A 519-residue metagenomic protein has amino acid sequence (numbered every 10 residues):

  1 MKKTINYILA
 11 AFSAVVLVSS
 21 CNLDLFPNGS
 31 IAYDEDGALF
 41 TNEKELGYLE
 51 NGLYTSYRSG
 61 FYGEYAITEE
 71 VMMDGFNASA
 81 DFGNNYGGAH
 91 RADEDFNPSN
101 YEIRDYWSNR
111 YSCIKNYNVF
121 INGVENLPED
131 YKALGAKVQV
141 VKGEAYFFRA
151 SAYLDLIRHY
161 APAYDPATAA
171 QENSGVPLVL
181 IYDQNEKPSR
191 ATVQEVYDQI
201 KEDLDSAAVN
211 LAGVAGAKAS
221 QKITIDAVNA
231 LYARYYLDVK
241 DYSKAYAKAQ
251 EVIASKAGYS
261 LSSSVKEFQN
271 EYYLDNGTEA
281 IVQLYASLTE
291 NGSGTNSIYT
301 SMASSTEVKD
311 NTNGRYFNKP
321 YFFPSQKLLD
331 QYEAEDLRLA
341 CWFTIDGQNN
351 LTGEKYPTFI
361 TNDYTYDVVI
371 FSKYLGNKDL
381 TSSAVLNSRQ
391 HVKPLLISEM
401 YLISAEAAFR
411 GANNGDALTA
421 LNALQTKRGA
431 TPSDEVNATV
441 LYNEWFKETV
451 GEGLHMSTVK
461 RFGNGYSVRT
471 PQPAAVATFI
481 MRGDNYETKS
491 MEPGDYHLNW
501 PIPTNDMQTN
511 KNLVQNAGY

Functional and structural regions predicted by a protein language model:
M1-S19: Sec-dependent bacterial lipoprotein signal peptides
C21-M72, K319-Y321, L328-A334, G453 (+1 more regions): Membrane-proximal, proline-rich intrinsically disordered regions
D36-G37, E64-F82, A161-E172, G213-T300 (+1 more regions): Short, surface-exposed recognition loops and adjoining beta-strand edges that mediate ligand/DNA contacts, enriched
Y48, K244-V392, I397, E448 (+6 more regions): Hydrophobic-face positions in mid-chain alpha helices that act as interaction patches
Y86-Y160, A191, V209-L211, N387-V392 (+1 more regions): Conserved, well-structured interaction surfaces
I114-Y117, Y197, L204, A249 (+2 more regions): Inward-facing hydrophobic residues that define packing positions of alpha-helical scaffold repeats
